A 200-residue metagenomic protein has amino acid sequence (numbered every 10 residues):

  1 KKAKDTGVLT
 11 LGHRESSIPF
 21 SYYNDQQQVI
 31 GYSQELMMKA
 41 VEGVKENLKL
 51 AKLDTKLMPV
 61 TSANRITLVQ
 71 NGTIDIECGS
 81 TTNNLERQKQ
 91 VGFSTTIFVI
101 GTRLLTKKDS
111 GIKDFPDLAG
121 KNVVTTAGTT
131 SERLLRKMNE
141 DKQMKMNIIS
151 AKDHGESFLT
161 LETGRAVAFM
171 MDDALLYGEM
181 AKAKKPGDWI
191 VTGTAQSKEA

Functional and structural regions predicted by a protein language model:
K4-E77: Extracytoplasmic small-molecule ligand-binding "clamshell" domains of the periplasmic binding protein/Venus flytrap
V8-R14, I30, P116-E132: Short loop->beta-strand "edge-of-pocket" segments that line small-molecule binding or catalytic clefts across diverse
L9-T10, K52-K56, Q70-G79, K121-N122 (+2 more regions): Alpha-to-beta junction loops
E15, F98-D109, G155, D173-A174 (+1 more regions): Periplasmic-binding protein-like
Q26, M38-D54, S131-S150, M180-P186: Ligand-binding cleft/hinge of the Venus flytrap
Q27-E35, V60-A63, T125-T129, A151-G155 (+1 more regions): Soluble non-cytosolic domains of exported or imported proteins
L36-M37, N64-L68, S157-T160, A166 (+1 more regions): Short, hydrophobic alpha-helical packing/hinge segments within bilobed ligand-binding/sensory domains
M38, L50-D117, T194-A195: Acidic, polar ligand-binding/catalytic clefts
